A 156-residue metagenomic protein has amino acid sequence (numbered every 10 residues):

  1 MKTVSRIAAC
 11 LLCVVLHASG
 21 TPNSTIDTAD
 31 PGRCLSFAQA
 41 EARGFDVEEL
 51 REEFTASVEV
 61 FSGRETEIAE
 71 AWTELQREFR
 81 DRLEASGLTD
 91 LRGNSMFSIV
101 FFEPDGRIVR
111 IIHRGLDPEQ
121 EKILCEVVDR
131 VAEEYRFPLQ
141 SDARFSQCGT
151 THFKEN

Functional and structural regions predicted by a protein language model:
K2-C10: Sec-dependent signal peptide recognition, specifically the positively charged N-region followed immediately by
C13-A18: N-terminal signal peptide c-region/cleavage motif recognized by signal peptidases
T21-N156: Charge-biased low-complexity segments
